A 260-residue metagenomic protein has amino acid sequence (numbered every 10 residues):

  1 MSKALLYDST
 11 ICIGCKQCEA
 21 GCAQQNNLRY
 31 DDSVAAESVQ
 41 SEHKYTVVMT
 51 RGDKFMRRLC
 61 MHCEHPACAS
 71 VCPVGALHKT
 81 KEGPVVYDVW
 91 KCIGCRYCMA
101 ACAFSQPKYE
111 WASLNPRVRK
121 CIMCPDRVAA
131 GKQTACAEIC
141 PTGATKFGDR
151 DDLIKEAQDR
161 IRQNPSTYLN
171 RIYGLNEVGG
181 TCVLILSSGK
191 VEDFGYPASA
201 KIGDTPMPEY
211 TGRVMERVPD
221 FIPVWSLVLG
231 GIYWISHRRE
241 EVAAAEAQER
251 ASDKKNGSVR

Functional and structural regions predicted by a protein language model:
M1-R260: Non-ligating segments of multi-cofactor redox enzymes
